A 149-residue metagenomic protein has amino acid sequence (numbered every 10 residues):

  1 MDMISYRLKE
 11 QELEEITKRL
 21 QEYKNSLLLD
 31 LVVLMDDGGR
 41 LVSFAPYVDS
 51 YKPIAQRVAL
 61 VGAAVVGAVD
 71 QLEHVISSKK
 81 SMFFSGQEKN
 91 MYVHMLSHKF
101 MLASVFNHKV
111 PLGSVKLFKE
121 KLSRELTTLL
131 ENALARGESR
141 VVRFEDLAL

Functional and structural regions predicted by a protein language model:
M1-L31, G38-L149: Acidic, low-complexity cytosolic segments
